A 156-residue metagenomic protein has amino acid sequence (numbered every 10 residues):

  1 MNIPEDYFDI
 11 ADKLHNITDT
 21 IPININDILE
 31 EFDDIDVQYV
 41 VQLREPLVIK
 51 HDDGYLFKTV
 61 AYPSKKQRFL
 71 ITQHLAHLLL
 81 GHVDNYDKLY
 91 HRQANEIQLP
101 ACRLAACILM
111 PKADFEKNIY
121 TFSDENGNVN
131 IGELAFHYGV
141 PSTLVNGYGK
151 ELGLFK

Functional and structural regions predicted by a protein language model:
M1-K156: Active-site hotspot residues in diverse enzymes, especially metal/ion-binding acidic/histidine motifs
